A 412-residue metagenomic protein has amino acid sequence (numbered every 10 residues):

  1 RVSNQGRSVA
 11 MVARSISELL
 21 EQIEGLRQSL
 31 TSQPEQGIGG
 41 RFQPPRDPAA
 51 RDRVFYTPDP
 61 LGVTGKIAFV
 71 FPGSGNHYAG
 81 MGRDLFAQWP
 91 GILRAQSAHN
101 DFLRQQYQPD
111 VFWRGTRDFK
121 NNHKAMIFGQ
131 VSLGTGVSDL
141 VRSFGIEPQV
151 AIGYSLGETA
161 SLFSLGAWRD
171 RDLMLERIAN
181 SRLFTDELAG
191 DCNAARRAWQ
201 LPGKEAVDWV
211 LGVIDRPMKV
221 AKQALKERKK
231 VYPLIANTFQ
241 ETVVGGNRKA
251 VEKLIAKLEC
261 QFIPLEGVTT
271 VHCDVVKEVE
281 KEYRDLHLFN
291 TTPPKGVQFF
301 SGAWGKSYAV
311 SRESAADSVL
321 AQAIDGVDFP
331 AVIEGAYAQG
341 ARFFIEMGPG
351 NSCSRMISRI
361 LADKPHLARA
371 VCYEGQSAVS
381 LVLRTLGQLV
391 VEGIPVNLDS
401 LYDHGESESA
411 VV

Functional and structural regions predicted by a protein language model:
R1-G82, T135-D139, K249-A250, T292 (+4 more regions): Short, low-complexity connector segments at domain boundaries
R1-Y56, Y107-M126, A198-G203, W209 (+4 more regions): Acyltransferase loading domain of fatty acid and polyketide assembly lines
L20-Q22, Y78-G82, K222-Q223, E252-L254 (+5 more regions): Short helix/loop capping segments that flank catalytic or ligand/cofactor-binding pockets
R41-I152, L156, D170-L173, V244: Helix-rich "cap/lid" substructures immediately adjacent to catalytic or cofactor-binding pockets
A98, F102, A250, M356 (+1 more regions): Generic recognition of well-ordered alpha-helical segments
R114-M347, S352-C353, Q388, L398: Acyltransferase
C353-Y373: Short acidic, glycine/proline-enriched helix-loop-strand junctions
H366-E392: Short, flexible loop segments at boundaries between secondary-structure elements
